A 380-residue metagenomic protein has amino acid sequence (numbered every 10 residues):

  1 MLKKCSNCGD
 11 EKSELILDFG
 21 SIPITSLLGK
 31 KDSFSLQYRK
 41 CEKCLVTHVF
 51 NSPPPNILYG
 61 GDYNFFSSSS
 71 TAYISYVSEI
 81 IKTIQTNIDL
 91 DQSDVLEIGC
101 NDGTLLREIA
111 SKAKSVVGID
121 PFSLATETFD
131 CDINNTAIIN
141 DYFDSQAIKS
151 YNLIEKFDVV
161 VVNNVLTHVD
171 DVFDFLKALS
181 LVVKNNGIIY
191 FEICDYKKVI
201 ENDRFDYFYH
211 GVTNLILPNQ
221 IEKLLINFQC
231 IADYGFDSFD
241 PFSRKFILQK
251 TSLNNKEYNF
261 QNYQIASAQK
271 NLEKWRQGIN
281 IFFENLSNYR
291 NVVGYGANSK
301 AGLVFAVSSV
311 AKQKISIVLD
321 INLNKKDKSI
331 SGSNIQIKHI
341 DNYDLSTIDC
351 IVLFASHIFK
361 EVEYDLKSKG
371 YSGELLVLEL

Functional and structural regions predicted by a protein language model:
M1-A72, F236: N-terminal juxtadomain amphipathic helix that follows a signal peptide/anchor or precedes a small N-terminal auxiliary
S21, F191-N214, P218-E222: Short, glycine-/aromatic-enriched active-site segment of Class I SAM-dependent methyltransferases
I84, K245-L380: Hydrophobic, well-ordered beta-alpha structural blocks that scaffold small-molecule cofactor pockets
Q92-N101, V292-Y295: Conserved class I S-adenosyl-L-methionine
I133-I148: Conserved SAM-binding strand-loop segment of SAM-dependent methyltransferases
V161: A conserved beta-strand element that flanks and buttresses the S-adenosyl-L-methionine
F173-I188: A short glycine-rich, Lys/Arg-flanked "PGG" loop and its adjoining helix->strand segment in the class I
N186-C194, L375-L376: Conserved beta-strand signature within the Rossmann-like core of class I S-adenosyl-L-methionine
